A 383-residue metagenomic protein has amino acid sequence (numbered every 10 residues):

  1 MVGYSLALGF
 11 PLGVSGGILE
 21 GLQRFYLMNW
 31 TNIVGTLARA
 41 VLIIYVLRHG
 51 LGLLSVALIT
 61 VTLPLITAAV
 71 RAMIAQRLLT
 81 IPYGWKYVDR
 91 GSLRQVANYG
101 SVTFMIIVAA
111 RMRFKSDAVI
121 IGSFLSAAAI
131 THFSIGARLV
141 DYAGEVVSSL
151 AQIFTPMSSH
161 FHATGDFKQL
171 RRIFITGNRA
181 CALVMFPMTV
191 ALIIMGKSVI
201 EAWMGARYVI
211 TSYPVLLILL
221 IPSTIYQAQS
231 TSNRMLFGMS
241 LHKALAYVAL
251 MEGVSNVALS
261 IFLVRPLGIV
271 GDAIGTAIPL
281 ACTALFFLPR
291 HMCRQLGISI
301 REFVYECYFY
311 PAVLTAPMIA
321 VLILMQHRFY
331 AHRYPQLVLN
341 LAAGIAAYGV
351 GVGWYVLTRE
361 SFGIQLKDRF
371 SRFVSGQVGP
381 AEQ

Functional and structural regions predicted by a protein language model:
M1-V2, L192-S223, L296, Y330-A331: Interfacial segments at transmembrane-helix termini and the short loops linking adjacent helices
Y4-N32, L51-L54, A75, L220-M251 (+1 more regions): Membrane-interface junctions at transmembrane-helix termini in multi-pass inner-membrane proteins
Y4-S5, L65-I66, V102, D117-V119 (+4 more regions): Alpha-helical transmembrane segments of polytopic membrane transporters and translocases
E20-G21, L79-T80, G136, V140-N178 (+2 more regions): Helix-loop junctions and terminal segments of transmembrane helices in multi-pass membrane transport/translocation
N29-L78, Y99, L250-A258, I269-H291 (+1 more regions): Hydrophobic alpha-helical transmembrane segments
Y45-G50, F104, R111-Y142, H160-F161 (+3 more regions): Helix-terminus/linker motif at the lipid-water interface of multi-pass membrane proteins
L53-A57, R71-F114, I153, M157 (+4 more regions): Interhelical loop/hinge segments that connect adjacent transmembrane helices in multipass membrane
I298-I300, L322-Q383: Membrane-proximal transmembrane or re-entrant/amphipathic helices at the cytosolic face
